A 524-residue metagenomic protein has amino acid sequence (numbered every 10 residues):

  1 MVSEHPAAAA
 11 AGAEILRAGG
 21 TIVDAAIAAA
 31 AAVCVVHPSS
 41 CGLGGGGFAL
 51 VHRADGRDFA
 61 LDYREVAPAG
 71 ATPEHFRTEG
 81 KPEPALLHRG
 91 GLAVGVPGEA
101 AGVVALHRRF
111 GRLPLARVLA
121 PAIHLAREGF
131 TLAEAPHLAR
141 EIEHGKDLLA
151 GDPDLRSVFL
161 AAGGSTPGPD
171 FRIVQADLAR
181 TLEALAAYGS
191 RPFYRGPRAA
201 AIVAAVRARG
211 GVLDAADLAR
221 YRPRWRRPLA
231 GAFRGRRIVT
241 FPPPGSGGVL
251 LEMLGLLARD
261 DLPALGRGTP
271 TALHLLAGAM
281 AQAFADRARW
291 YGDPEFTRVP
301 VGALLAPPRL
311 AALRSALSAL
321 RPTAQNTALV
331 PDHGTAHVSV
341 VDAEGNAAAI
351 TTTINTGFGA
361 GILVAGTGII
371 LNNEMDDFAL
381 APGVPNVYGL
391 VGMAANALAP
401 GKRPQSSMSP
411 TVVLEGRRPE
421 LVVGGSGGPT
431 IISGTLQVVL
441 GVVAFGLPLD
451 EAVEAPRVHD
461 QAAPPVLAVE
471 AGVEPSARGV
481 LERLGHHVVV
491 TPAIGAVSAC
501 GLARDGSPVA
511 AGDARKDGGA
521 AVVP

Functional and structural regions predicted by a protein language model:
M1-A10, E14, I22-G189, F193-G245 (+3 more regions): Noncatalytic scaffold domains of N-terminal-nucleophile
V35-A60, V212-D214, A347-R417, F445 (+1 more regions): Active-site rim segments in enzyme catalytic domains, especially the processed small/beta chain of N-terminal
C41-G42, G46-R53, A336-V341, P410-V413 (+2 more regions): Short beta-strand scaffold segments in enzyme catalytic cores
A150, Y221-R222, A328-H333, R403-P404: Short loop/turn motifs at secondary-structure junctions and domain boundaries
V239-G247, A336-S339, I350-I362, G425-I432: Glycine-rich phosphate/pyrophosphate-binding beta-alpha loops
R259-I354, G366-T367, P382-G383, V391: Internal maturation/activation junctions in enzymes
A381, K402-R403, T435, A444-P492: Extended C-terminal subregions enriched in glycine
